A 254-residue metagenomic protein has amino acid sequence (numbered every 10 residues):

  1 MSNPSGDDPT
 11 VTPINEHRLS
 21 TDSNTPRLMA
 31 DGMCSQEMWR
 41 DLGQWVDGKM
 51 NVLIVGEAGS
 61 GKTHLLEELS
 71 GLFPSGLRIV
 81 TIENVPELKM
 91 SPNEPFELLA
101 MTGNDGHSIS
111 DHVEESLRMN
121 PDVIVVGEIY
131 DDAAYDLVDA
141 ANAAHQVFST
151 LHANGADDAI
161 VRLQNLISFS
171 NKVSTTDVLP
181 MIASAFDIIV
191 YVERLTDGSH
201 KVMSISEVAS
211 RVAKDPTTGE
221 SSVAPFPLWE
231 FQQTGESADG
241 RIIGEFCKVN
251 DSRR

Functional and structural regions predicted by a protein language model:
M1-M50: P-loop NTP-binding catalytic core
R18, L163-I167, V208: Conserved AAA+ ATPase "sensor/coupling" helix adjacent to the nucleotide-binding pocket
S35, W39, K49-V55, S70-A183 (+1 more regions): Switch/coupling sub-region of P-loop NTPases
G59: Walker A (P-loop) phosphate-binding loop of P-loop NTPases
K62: Conserved lysine of the Walker
L65, L69: Hydrophobic positions on the alpha1 helix immediately C-terminal to the Walker A/P-loop
I189-Y191: Short, well-ordered beta-strand core segments
D197-R254: NTP-binding/hydrolysis catalytic cores, primarily Walker-type P-loop NTPases
